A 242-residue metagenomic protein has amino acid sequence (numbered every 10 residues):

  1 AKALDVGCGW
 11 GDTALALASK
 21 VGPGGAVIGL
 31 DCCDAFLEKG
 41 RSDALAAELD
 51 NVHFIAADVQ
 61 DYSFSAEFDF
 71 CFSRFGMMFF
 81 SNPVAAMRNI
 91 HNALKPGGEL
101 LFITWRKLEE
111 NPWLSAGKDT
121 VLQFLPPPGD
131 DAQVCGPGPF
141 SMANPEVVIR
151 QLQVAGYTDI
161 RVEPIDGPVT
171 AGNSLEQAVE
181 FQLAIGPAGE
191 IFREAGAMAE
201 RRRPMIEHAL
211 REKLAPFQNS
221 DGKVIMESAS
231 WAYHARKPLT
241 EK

Functional and structural regions predicted by a protein language model:
K2-F64, A85: Class I SAM-dependent methyltransferase SAM/SAH-binding core
D12, G138-K242: Conserved Class I S-adenosyl-L-methionine
V21, A44, V121, L214 (+1 more regions): Conserved hydrophobic residues forming the short capping helix/wall of the S-adenosyl-L-methionine
V21, S73-G76, G117, L152 (+1 more regions): Generic structural signal for conserved hydrophobic packing positions in ordered secondary structure
G22, F80-S81, L94-P96: Helix-to-beta-strand junctions that scaffold the AdoMet/dcAdoMet cofactor pocket in Class I SAM-dependent enzymes
L49, F64, P126-P127, Y157 (+1 more regions): Helix N-cap/coil-helix junction residues
D69-V84, R106: A short SAM/SAH-binding and catalytic strip from SAM-dependent methyltransferases
V84, K95, E99-N173, G189: Conserved catalytic/acceptor-binding region of the Class I
